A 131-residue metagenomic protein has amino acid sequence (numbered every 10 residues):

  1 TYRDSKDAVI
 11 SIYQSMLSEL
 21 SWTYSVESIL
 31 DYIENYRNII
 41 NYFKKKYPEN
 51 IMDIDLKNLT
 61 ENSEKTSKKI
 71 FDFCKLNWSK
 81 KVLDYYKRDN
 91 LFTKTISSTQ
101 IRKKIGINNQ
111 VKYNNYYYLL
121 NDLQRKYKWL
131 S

Functional and structural regions predicted by a protein language model:
Y2: Phosphate-binding active sites in nucleotide-utilizing proteins
V9-D53, E61-S131: PAPS-dependent sulfotransferases, especially Golgi type II membrane carbohydrate sulfotransferases
